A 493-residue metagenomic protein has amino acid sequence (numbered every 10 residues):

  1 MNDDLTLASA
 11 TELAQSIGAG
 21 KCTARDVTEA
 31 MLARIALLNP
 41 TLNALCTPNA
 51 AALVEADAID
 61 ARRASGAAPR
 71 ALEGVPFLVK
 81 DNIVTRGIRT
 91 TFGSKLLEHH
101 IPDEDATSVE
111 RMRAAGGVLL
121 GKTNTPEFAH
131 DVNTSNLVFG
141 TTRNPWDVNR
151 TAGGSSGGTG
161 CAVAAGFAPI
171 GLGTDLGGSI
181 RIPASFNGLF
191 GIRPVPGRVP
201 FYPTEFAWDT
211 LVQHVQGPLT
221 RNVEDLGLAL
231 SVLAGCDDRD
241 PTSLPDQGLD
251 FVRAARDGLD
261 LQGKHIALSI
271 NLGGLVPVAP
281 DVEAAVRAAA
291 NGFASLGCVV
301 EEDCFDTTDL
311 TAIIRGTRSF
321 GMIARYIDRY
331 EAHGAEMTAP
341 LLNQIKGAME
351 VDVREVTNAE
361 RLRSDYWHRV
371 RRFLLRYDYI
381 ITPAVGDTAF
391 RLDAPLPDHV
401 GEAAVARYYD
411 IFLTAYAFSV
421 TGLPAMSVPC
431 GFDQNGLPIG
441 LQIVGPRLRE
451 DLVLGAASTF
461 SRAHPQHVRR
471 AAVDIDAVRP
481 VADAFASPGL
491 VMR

Functional and structural regions predicted by a protein language model:
M1-D57, S295-G297, R469-R493: An N-terminal boundary/leader segment
A24-E29, D57, F251-A254, V278-C304 (+2 more regions): Acyltransferase
A52-L53, S65-V138: Acidic/His- and Gly-rich active-site-bordering loop/insert found across diverse amide/peptide-bond hydrolases
L72-F92, D257-I270, S319-R371, P383-T388 (+2 more regions): Short helix-loop capping/hinge segments that flank enzyme active sites or metal/cofactor-binding pockets
K95, H99, V138, S243 (+3 more regions): Short, surface-exposed loop/helix-turn segments at secondary-structure junctions that function as lids/hinges flanking
E104-C236, S419-G440: Short glycine/serine-rich loop segments
R193-A284, S458, R462-R493: A short helix-breaking turn/cap at a secondary-structure junction
R371, A403-V428: Small-aliphatic-rich amphipathic alpha-helix that forms the alpha element of a beta-alpha
